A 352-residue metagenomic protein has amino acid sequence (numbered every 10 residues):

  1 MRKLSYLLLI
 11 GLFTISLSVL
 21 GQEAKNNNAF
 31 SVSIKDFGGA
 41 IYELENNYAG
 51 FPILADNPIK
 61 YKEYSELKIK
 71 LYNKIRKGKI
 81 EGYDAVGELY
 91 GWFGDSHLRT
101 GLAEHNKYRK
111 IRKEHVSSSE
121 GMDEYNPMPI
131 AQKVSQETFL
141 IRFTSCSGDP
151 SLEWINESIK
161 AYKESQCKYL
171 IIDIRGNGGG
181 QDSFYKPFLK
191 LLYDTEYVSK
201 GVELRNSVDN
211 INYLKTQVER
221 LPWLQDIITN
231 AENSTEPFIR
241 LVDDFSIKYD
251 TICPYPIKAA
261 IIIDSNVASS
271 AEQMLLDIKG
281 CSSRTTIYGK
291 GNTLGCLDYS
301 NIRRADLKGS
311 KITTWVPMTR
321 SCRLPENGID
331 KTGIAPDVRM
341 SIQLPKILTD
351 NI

Functional and structural regions predicted by a protein language model:
M1-N26: Bacterial Sec-dependent N-terminal signal peptides
G21-D226, Y255-A260, R284-T285, T293-T313 (+2 more regions): Flexible, low-complexity junctional segments that flank or bridge functional domains
T144-S147, I228-F238: Glycine-rich phosphate-binding "P-loop"
G148, G179, N266-A268, I312 (+3 more regions): Generic "edge-of-domain/loop-turn" microfeature
N233-R303: Flexible, glycine-rich surface segments
P325-I352: Low-complexity, Gly/Ser/Thr/Pro-rich intrinsically disordered linker/tail segments
